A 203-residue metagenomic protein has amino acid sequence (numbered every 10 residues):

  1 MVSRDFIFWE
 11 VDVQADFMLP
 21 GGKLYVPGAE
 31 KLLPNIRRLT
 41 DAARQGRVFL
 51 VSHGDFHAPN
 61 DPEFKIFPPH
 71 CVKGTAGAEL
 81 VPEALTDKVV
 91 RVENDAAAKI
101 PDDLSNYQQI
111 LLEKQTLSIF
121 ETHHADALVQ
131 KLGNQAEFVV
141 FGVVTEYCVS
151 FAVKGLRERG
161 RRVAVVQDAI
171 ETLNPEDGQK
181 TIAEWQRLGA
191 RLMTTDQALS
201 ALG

Functional and structural regions predicted by a protein language model:
V2-F8: Extreme N-terminal starter segment of soluble prokaryotic enzymes
D5, F49, E137, R161-A164: Residues at the starts of beta-strands that form the adenosine-phosphate
W9-V11, G54, F141, Q167: Active-site flanking residues adjacent to catalytic metal/cofactor-binding acidic residues
M18-A29: Acidic/histidine-rich helix-loop elements that form or flank divalent-metal/phosphate-binding sites at the catalytic
P34-E137: Active-site alpha/beta core segments
I36-A42, Y147-E158: Histidine-anchored nucleotide/phosphate-binding helix
V139-G142, R161-P175: A short glycine-rich beta-strand->turn/loop micro-motif centered on a GG-aromatic cluster
A190-A201: Short acidic-hydrophobic, aromatic-tinged amphipathic segments that line or gate anion-handling sites
